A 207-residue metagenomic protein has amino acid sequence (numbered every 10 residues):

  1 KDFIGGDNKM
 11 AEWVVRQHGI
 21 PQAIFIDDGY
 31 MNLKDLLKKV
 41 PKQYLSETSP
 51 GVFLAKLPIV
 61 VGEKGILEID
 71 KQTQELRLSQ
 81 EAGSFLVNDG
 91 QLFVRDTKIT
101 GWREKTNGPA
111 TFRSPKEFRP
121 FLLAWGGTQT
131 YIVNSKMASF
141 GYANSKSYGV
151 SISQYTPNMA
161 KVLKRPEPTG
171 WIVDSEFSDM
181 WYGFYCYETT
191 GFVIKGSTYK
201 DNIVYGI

Functional and structural regions predicted by a protein language model:
K1-I207: Beta-strand/loop edge motif enriched in small/polar residues
